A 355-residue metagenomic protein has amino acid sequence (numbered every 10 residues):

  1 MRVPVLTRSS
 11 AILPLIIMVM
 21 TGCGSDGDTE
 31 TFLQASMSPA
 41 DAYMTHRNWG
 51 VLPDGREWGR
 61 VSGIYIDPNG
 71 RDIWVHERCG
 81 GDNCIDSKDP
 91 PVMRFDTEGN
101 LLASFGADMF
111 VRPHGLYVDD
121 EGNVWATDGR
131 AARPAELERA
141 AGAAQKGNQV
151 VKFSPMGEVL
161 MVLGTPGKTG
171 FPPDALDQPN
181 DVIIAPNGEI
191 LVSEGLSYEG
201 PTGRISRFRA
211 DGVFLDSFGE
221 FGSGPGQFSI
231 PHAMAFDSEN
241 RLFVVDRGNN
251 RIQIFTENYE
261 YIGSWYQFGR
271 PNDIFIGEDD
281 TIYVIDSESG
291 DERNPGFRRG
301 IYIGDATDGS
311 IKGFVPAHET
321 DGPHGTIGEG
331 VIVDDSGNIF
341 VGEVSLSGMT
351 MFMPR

Functional and structural regions predicted by a protein language model:
M1-I12: Bacterial N-terminal signal peptides that target proteins for export
L13-I17: Hydrophobic helical h-region of N-terminal Sec-dependent signal peptides in bacterial secretory/periplasmic proteins
M20-G22: C-terminal motif of bacterial Sec signal peptides marking the signal peptidase cleavage site
G24-D26: Bacterial signal peptide processing site
D28-R355: Eukaryotic scaffold repeat domains enriched in small/polar residues
